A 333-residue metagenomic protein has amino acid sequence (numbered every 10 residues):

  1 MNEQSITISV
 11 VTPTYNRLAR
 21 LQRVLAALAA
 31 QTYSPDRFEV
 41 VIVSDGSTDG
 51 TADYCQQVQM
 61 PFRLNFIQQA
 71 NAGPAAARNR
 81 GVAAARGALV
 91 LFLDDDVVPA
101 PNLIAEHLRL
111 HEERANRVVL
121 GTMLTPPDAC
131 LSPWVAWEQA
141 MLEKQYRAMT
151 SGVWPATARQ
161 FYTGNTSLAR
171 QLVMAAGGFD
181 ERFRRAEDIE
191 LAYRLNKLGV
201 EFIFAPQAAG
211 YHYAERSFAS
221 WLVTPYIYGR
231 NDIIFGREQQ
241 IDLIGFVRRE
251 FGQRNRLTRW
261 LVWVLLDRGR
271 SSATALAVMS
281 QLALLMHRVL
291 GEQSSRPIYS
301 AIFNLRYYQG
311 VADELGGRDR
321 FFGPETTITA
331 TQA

Functional and structural regions predicted by a protein language model:
M1-A30: N-proximal low-complexity "stem/linker" segments adjacent to membrane-targeting elements
A27, P35, S44-D53, N71 (+1 more regions): A conserved acidic beta->alpha catalytic loop
Q69-A85: Glycine-rich, basic loop-to-helix element that forms the pyrophosphate-binding segment of sugar-nucleotide handling
V90: Short aromatic/hydrophobic "clamp" motif used to bind/position activated sugar donors
N102-V135, Y213: Conserved donor NDP-sugar-binding/catalytic core segment of glycosyltransferases
T122-M123, E138-A158: Short, flexible, basic/aromatic active-site loop/helix in glycosyltransferases
A148-Q171, R184, E190: A recurrent flexible, glycine/aromatic-enriched loop bordering the glycosyltransferase active site that acts as
I227, G245-A333: Non-catalytic, C-terminal membrane-associated alpha-helical segments of glycosyltransferases
